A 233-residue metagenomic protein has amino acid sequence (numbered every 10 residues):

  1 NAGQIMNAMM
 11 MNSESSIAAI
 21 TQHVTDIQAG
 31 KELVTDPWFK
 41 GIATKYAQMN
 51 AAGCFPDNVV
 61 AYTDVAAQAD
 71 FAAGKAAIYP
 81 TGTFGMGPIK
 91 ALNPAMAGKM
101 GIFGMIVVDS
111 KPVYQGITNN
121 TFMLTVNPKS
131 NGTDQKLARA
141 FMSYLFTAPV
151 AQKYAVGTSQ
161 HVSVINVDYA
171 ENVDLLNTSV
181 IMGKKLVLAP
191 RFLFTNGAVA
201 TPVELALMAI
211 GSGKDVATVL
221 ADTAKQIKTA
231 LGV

Functional and structural regions predicted by a protein language model:
N1-K31, A76: Extracytoplasmic/periplasmic solute-binding protein
D26-V59: Glycine-centered hinge/linker elements that transmit conformational signals in sensory and ligand-binding systems
A52, A91-G157: Extracytoplasmic/periplasmic substrate-recognition and gating elements
N58-A72: Short helix-initiation/N-cap motifs at beta->coil->alpha
D64, T81-M86, N120-F122: Beta->alpha turn/N-cap motifs
A67-F71, G85-P88, A138, A151: Short, hydrophobic alpha-helical packing/hinge segments within bilobed ligand-binding/sensory domains
A72-T81, G98: Alpha-to-beta junction loops
T118, V156-D168, L175-L231: C-terminal capping/gating helix-and-loop segments adjacent to ligand/active sites or protein-protein/ligand interfaces
